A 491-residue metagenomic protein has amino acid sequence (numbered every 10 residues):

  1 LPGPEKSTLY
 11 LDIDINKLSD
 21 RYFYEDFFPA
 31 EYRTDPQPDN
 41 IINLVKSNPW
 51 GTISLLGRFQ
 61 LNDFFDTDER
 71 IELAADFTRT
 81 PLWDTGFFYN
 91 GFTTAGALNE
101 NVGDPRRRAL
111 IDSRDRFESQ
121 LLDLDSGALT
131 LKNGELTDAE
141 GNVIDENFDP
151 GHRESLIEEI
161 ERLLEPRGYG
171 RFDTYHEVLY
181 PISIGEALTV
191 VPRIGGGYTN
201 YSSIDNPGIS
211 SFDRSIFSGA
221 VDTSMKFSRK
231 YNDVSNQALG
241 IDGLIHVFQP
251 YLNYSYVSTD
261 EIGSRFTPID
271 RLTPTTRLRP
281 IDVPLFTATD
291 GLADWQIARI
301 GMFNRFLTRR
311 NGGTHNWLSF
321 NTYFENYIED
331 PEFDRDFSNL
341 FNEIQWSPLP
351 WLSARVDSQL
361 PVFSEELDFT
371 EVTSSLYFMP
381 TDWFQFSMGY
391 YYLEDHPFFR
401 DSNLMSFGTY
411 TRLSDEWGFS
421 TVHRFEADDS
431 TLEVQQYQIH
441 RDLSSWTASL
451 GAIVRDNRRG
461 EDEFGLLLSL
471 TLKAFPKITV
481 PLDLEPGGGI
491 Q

Functional and structural regions predicted by a protein language model:
L1-Q491: Outer-membrane beta-barrel proteins and related beta-barrel translocases across Gram-negative bacteria
